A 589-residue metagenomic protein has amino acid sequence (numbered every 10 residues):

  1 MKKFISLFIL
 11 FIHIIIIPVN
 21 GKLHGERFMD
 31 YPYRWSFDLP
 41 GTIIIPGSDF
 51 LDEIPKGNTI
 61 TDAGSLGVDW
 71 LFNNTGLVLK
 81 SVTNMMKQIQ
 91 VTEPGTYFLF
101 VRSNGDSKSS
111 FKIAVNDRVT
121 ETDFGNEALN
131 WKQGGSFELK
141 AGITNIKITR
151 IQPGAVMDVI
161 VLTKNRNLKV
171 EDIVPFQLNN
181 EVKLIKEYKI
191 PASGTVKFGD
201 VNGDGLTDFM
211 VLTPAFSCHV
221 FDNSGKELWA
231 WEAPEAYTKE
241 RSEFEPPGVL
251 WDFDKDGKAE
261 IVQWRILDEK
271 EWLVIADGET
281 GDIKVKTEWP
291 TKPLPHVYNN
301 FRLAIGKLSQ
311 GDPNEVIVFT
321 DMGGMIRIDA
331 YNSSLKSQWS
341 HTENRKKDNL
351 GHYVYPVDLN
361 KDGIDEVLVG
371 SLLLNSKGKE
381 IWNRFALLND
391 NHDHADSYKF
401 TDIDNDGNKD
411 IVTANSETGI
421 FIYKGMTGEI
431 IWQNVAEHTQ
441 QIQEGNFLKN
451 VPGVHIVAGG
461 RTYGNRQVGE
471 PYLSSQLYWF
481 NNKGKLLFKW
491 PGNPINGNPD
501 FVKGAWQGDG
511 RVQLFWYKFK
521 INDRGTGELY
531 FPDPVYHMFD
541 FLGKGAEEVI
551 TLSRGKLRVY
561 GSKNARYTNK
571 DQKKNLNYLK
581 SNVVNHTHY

Functional and structural regions predicted by a protein language model:
M1-G25: Bacterial Sec-dependent N-terminal signal peptides
I9, D52-E53, N58, M86 (+13 more regions): Residues in flexible loops and secondary-structure boundaries
L23-D38, I173-Y589: Beta-propeller-forming repeat regions
H24-N180, F221, F244, G278: Extracytoplasmic
